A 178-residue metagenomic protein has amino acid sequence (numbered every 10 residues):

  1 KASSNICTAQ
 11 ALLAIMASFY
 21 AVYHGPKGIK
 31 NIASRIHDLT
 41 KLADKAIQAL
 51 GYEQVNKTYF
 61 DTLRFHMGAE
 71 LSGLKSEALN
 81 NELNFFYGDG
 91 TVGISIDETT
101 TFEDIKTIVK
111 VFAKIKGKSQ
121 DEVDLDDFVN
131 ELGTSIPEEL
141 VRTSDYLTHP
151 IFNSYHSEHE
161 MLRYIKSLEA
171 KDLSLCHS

Functional and structural regions predicted by a protein language model:
K1, L12-L13, F19-Y20, H24-P26 (+5 more regions): Short, glycine-/Ser/Thr-/acidic-enriched flexible segments
K1-L50, V55-K57: Active-site C-terminal subdomain of aminotransferase-like
A9-L13, S95-T100, K171-S178: Conserved phosphate/anionic-ligand binding catalytic regions in large, soluble enzymes, centered on
A14-H24, Q54-V55, F86-V92, P137-Y146 (+1 more regions): Short acidic (Asp/Glu) and glycine-rich catalytic loops that position anionic groups and cofactors
G28-A33, I47-T58, G88, S119-F128 (+1 more regions): Flexible, glycine/charged-enriched surface loops at secondary-structure junctions
S34, L50-L79, I96-T100: Conserved PLP-binding catalytic core of the aspartate aminotransferase-like
E77-N80, F86-V111, E122: Noncatalytic alpha-helical scaffolds and linker/capping helices
F102-S178: Flexible inter-domain linker/hinge segments
